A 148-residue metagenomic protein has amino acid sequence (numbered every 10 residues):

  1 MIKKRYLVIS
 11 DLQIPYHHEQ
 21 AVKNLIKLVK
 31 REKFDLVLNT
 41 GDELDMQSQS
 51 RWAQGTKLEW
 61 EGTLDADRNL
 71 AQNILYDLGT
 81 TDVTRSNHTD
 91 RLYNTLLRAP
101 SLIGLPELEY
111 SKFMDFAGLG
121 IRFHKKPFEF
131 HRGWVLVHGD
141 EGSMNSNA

Functional and structural regions predicted by a protein language model:
I2, I9, I14-A117: Core catalytic region of metal-dependent phosphoesterases/phosphodiesterases, especially metallo-beta-lactamase-like
K4-I14, G133-E141: Active-site-proximal beta-strand elements of phosphoester/diester hydrolases
L7, D82, I121-K125: General small-molecule cofactor/ligand-binding pocket signal
Y93-A148: Acidic, His/Gly-enriched loop-helix segments that form or flank divalent-metal centers in metallo-dependent hydrolases
